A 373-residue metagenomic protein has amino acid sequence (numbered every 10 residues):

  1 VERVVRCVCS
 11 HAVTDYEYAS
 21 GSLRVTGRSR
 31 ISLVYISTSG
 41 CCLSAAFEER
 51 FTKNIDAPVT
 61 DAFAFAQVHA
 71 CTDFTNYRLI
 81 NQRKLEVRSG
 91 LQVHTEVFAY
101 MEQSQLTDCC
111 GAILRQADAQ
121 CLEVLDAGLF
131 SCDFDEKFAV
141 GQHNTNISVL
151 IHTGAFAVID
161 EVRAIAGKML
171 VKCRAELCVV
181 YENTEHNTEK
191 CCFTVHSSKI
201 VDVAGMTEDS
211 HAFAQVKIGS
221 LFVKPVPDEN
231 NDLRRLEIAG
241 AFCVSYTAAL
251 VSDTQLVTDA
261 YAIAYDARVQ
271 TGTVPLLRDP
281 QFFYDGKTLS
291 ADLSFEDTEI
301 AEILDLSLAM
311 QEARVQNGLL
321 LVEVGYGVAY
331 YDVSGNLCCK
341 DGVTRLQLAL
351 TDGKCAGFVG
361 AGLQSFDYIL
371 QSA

Functional and structural regions predicted by a protein language model:
V1-A373: Viral structural modules
